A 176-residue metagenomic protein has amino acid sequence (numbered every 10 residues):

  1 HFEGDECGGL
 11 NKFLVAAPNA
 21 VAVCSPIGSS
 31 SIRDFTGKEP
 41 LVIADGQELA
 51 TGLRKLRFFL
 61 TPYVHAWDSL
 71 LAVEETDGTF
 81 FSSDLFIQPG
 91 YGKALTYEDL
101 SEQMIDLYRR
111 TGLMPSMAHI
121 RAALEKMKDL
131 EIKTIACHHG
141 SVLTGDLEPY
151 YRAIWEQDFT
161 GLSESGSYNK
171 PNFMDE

Functional and structural regions predicted by a protein language model:
H1, I27, H139: Residues that line or immediately flank small-molecule/substrate-binding pockets and catalytic motifs
H1-L14: Di-metal (Zn2+ and/or Mg2+/Mn2+) metal-binding site signature of metallo-dependent hydrolases with the MBL/beta-CASP
D5-G8, S31-R33, T144-G145: Short active-site-adjacent helix-start/loop capping segments
L10-K12, T36, A94, E148-P149: Short amphipathic alpha-helical segments
V15-S69, R109, P115-K128: Metallo-beta-lactamase
P62-C137, S141-D146, E156-D158: Metallo-beta-lactamase
G140-E176: Binuclear metal-ion centers of metallo-dependent hydrolases, dominated by the metallo-beta-lactamase
